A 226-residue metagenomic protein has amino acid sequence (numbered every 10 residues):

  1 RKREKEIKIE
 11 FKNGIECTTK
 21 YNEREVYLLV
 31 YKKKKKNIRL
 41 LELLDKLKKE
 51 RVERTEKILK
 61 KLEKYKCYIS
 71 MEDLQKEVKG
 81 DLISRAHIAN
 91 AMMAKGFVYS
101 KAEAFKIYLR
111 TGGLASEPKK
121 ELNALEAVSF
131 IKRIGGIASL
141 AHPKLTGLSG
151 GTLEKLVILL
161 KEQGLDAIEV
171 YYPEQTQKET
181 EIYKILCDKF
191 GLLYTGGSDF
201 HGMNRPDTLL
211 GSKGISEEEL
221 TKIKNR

Functional and structural regions predicted by a protein language model:
R1-I83, Q163, E169-F190, Y194-R205 (+1 more regions): A metal-dependent hydrolase metal-coordination microenvironment
T19, K36-I38, S116-E117, E218 (+1 more regions): Residues in flexible loops and secondary-structure boundaries
E53-G191: Domain-core and long-helix interface of multi-subunit machines
K95, E103-I107, S198, T208 (+1 more regions): Flexible, active-site-adjacent loop/turn segments at secondary-structure boundaries
L156-Y171, L210-R226: Structural recognition of alpha->loop->beta junctions
